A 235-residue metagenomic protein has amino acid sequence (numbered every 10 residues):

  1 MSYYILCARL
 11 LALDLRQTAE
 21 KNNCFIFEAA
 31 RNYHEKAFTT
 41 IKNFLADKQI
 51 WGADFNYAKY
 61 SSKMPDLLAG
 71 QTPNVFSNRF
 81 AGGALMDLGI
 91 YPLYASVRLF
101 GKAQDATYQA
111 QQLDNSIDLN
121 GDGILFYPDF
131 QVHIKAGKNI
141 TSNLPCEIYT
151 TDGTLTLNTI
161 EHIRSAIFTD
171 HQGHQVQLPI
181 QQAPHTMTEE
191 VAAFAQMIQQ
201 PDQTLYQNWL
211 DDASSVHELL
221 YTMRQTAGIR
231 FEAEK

Functional and structural regions predicted by a protein language model:
M1-Y33: Beta-strand-loop-alpha-helix segment that lines the small-molecule cofactor/substrate pocket of alpha/beta enzymes
Y4, A30-Y33, Y57, Q112 (+1 more regions): Structured beta->alpha junctions
A12, F38, P92-L93, M187-A195 (+1 more regions): A general structural signal for well-ordered alpha-helical segments in protein cores
K21, A193-K235: C-terminal helix-rich "cap/oligomerization" subdomain common to oxidoreductases
N32-Q104: Predominantly a Rossmann-like dinucleotide-binding segment in NAD(P)-dependent oxidoreductases
R79-M86, V176-H185: A short glycine-threonine-serine/GTX helix/turn-capping micro-motif
P92-R164, V191-P201: Contiguous beta-strand/loop segments that form the cofactor/metal-binding neighborhood of enzyme cores
Q181-A192, N208: Active-site loop of classical SDR/Rossmann-like NAD(P)-dependent oxidoreductases, centered on the catalytic Tyr-X3-Lys
